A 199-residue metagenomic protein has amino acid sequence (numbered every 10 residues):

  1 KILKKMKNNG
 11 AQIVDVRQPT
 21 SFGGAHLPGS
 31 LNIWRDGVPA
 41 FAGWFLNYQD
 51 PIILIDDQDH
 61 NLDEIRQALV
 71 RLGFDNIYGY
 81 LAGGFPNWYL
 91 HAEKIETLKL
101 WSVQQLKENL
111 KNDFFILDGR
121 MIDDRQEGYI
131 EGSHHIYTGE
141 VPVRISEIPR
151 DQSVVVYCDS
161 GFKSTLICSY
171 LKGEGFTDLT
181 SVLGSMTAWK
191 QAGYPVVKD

Functional and structural regions predicted by a protein language model:
K1-N9, Q18, F22: C-terminal accessory/connector segments of nucleic-acid motor ATPases
D15: Phosphate-rich cofactor/ligand-interacting catalytic cores and adjacent structured alpha/beta frameworks
P19-D199: Rhodanese-like catalytic fold shared by cysteine-dependent sulfurtransferases and DSP/PTP-type phosphatases
